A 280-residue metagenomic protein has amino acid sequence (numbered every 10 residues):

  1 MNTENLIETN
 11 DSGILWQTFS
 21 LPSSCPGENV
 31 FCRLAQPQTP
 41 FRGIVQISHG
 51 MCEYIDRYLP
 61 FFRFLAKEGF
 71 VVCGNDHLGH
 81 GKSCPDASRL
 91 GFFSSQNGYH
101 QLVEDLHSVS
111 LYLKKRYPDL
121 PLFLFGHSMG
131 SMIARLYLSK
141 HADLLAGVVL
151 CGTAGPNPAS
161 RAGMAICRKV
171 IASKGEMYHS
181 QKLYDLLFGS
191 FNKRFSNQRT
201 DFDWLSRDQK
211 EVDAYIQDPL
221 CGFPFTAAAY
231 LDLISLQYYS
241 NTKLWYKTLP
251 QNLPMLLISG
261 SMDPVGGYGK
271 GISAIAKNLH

Functional and structural regions predicted by a protein language model:
N2-T39: N-terminal cap/lid segment of alpha/beta-hydrolase-fold proteins
V45-E53, S128, S261-M262: Active-site glycine-rich loops that stabilize anionic/oxyanionic intermediates across multiple enzyme folds
I55-S88: Conserved alpha/beta-hydrolase
S94-K114: Alpha/beta-hydrolase active-site loop
Y117-S128: Alpha/beta-hydrolase fold nucleophile elbow
A134-L220: Alpha/beta-hydrolase-fold enzymes
L257-S259: Short beta-strand/loop motif that positions the catalytic acidic residue of the alpha/beta-hydrolase fold
P264-A274: Conserved alpha/beta-hydrolase "acid-adjacent" motif
